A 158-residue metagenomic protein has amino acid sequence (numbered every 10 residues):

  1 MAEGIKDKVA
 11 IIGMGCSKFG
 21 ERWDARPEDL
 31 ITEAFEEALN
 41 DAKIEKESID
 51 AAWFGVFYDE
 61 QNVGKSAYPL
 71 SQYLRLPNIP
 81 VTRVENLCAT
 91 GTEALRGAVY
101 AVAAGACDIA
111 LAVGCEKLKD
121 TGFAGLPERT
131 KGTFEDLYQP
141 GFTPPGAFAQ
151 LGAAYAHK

Functional and structural regions predicted by a protein language model:
M1-V81, A103-A104, G114-K158: Conserved "HGTGT" condensation-loop signature of ketosynthase/thiolase-family condensing enzymes that catalyze
P80-C88: A short, structured active-site edge motif that brings together acidic residues
A106-A110: Short, high-confidence coil segments that cap the C-terminus of an alpha-helix and link into the following beta-strand
